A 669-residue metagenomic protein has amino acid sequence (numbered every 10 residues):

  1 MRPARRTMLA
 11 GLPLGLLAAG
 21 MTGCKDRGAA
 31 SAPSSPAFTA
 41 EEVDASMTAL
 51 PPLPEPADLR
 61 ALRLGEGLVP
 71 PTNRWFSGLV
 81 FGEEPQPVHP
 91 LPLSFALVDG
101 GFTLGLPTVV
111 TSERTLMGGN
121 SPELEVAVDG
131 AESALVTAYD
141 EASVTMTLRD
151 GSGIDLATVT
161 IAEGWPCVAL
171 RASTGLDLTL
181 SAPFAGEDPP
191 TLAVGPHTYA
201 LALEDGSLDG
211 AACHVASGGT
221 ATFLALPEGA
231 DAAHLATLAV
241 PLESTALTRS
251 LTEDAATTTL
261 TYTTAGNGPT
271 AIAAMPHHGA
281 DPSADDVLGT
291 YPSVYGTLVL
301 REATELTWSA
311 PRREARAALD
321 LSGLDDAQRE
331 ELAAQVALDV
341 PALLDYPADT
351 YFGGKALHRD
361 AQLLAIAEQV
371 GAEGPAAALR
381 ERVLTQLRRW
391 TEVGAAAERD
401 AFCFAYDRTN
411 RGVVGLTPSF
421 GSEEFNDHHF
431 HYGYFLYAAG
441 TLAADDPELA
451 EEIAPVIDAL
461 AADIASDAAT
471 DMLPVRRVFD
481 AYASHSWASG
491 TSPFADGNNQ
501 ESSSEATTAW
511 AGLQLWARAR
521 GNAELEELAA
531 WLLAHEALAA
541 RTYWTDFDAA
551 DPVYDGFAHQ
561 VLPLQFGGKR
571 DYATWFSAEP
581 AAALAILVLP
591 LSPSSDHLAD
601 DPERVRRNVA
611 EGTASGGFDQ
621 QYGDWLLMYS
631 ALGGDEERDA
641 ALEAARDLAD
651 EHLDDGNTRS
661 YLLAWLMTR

Functional and structural regions predicted by a protein language model:
M1-T7: Bacterial N-terminal signal peptides that target proteins for export
T7-K25: N-terminal export signals
K25-S31: Bacterial lipoprotein signal-peptidase II cleavage site
S35-T417, G421-D427, D467, D471 (+2 more regions): Ser/Thr/Asn(+Pro)-rich, low-complexity disordered segments
A342, T409-E423, A481-E501: Acidic/His metal-coordination segments adjacent to aromatic residues that form catalytic metal sites in metalloenzymes
P347-A367, L379, S422-A461, S502-W510: Aromatic-rich carbohydrate-recognition surfaces in CAZymes
V370-G371, L442-E452, Q514-E527: Inter-helical turn/loop segments and adjacent helix faces that build the functional surface of alpha-helical bundle
P455-V478, Y482, G490-T491, L532-H535: Catalytic or ion-translocation cores adjacent to nucleophile or general acid/base/metal-coordination motifs in diverse
